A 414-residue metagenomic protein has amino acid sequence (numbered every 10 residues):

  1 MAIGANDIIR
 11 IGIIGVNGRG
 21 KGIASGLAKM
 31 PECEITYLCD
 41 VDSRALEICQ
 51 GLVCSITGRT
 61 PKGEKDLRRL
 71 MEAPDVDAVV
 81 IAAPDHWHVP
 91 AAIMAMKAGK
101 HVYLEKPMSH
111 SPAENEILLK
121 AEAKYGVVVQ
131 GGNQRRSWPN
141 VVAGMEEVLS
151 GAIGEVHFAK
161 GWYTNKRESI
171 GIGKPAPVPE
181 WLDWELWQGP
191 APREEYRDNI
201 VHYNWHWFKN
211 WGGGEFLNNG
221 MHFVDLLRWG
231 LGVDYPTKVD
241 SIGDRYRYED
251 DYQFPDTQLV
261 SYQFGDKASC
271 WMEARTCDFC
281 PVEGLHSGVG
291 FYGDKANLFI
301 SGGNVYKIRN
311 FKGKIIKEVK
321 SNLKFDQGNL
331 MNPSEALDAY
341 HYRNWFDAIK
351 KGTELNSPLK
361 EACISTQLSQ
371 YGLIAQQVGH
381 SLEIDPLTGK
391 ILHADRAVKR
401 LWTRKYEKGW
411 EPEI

Functional and structural regions predicted by a protein language model:
M1-L104, A113-V128: N-terminal glycine-/serine-/threonine-rich beta1-alpha1-beta2 phosphate-ribose binding loop of Rossmann-like
V16, I81-D85, K100, E105 (+4 more regions): Conserved beta-strand->loop/alpha-helix structural units within folded catalytic cores of enzymes with alpha/beta
V16, S137, E335-A339: Generic alpha-helical segment signature
A28, M71, E122, V148 (+3 more regions): Hydrophobic residues in alpha-helical segments
L38, V53, P112-N115, V141 (+2 more regions): Active-site-proximal cap/loop segments of hydrolase catalytic domains
D42-A45, E64, P84-H88, S109-H110 (+4 more regions): Short, solvent-exposed turn/loop segments enriched in Gly/Ser/Thr/Pro and often Arg
H101-Y103, S109-L186: A contiguous active-site-proximal alpha/beta segment in oxidoreductase catalytic domains
V142-A143, E155, K160, K166-H206 (+2 more regions): Contiguous beta-strand/loop segments that form the cofactor/metal-binding neighborhood of enzyme cores
